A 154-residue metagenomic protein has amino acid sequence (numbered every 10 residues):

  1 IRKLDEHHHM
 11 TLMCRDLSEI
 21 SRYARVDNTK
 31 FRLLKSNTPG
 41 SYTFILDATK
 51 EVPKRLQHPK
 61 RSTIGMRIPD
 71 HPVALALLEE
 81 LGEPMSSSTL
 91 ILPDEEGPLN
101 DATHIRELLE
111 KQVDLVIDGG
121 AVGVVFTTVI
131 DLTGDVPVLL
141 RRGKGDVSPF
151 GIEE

Functional and structural regions predicted by a protein language model:
I1-E154: Active-site-adjacent structural elements in enzyme catalytic cores
